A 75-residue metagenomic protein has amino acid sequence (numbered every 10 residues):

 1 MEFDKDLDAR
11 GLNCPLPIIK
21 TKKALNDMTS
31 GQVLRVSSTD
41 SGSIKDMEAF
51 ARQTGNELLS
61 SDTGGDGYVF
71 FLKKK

Functional and structural regions predicted by a protein language model:
M1-M28: An N-terminal amphipathic alpha-helical segment
F3, N13-P15, S38, K45 (+1 more regions): Helix-centric, low-specificity signal for extended rod-like, repetitive segments
D6, V33-R35, V69: Short aromatic/hydrophobic contact patches that present stacked aromatics for nucleic-acid/ligand binding
A9, S38, L72-K74: Hydrophobic residues in beta-strands and at strand termini
C14, I18, D27, V36 (+2 more regions): Generic detector of low-complexity/intrinsically disordered segments and short hydrophobic N-terminal stretches
K20-N56: Amphipathic, hydrophobic secondary-structure cores in small proteins
E48-K75: C-terminal structural segments of small proteins and small subunits
